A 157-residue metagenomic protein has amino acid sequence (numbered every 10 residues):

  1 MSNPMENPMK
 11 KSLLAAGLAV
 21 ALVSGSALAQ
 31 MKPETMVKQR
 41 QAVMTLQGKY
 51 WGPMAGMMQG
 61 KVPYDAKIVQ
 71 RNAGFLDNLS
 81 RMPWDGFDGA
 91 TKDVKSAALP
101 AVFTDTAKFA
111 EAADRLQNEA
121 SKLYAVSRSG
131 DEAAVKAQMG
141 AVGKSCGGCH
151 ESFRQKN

Functional and structural regions predicted by a protein language model:
N3-A15: Bacterial N-terminal signal peptides that target proteins for export
G17, A21: Active-site-proximal loop/hinge segments that shape catalytic or ion-binding/gating pockets
S24-S26: N-terminal signal peptide c-region/cleavage motif recognized by signal peptidases
E34-N157: Sequence context surrounding c-type heme c attachment/ligation sites in exported
